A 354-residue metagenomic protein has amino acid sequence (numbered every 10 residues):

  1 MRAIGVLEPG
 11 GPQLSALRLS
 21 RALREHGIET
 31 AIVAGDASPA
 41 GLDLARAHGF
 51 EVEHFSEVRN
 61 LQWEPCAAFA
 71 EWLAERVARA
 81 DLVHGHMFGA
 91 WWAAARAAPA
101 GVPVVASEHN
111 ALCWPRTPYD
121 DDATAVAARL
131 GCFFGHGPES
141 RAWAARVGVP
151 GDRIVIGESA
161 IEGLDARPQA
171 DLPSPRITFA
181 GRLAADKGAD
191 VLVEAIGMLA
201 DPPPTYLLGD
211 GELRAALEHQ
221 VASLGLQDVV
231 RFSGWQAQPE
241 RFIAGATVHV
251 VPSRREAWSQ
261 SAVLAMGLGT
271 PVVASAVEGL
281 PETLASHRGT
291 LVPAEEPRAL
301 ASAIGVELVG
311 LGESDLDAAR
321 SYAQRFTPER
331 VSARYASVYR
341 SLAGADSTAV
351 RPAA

Functional and structural regions predicted by a protein language model:
R2-E64, E212: N-terminal strand-loop element at the rim of the active site of nucleotide-sugar-dependent glycosyltransferases
G10-R21, P175, F179-M198, L207 (+4 more regions): A conserved mid-protein helix/loop that constitutes part of the nucleotide-sugar donor-binding site
A34, P271-A274: Short hydrophobic beta-strand element within catalytic cores of glycosyltransferases and related nucleotide-activated
G85-W91, E108: Short His-centered aromatic/hydrophobic patch
V105-C132, V147: A conserved, positively charged/aromatic
A128-R153: A short, active-site helix/loop in glycosyltransferases that binds the activated sugar's phosphate group
W235, R254: Aromatic "clamp/platform" in nucleotide-sugar-dependent glycosyltransferases that forms part of the donor/acceptor
S286-P297, V306-G312: Conserved acidic donor-binding segment of nucleotide-sugar-dependent glycosyltransferases
